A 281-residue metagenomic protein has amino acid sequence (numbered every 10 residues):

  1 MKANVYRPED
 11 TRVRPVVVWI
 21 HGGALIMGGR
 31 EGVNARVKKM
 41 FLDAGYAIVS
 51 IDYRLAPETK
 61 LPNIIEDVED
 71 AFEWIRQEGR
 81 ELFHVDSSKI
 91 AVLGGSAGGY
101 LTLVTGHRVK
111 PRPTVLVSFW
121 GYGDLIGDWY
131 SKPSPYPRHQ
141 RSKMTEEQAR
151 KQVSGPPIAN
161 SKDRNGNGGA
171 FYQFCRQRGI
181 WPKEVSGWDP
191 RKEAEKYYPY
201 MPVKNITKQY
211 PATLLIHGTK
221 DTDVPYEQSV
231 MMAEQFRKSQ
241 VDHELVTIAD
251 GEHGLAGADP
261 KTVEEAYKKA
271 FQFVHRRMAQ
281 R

Functional and structural regions predicted by a protein language model:
V13-A24: Short beta-strand element of the alpha/beta-hydrolase
E31-V49: Short amphipathic alpha-helix adjacent to the substrate-entry channel of hydrolases
D70-M144: Primarily recognizes the serine-hydrolase "nucleophile elbow" in alpha/beta-hydrolase and SGNH/GDSL folds
F119-N205: Accessory cap/linker subdomain of secreted extracellular hydrolases
Y198, T222-M231: Conserved alpha/beta-hydrolase "acid-adjacent" motif
Q209, L215-H217, D221: Short beta-strand/loop motif that positions the catalytic acidic residue of the alpha/beta-hydrolase fold
G251-V263: Catalytic histidine-centered segment of alpha/beta-hydrolase-like enzymes
K261-R281: Catalytic active-site module of serine/aspartate enzymes centered on a nucleophile-bearing elbow/loop
